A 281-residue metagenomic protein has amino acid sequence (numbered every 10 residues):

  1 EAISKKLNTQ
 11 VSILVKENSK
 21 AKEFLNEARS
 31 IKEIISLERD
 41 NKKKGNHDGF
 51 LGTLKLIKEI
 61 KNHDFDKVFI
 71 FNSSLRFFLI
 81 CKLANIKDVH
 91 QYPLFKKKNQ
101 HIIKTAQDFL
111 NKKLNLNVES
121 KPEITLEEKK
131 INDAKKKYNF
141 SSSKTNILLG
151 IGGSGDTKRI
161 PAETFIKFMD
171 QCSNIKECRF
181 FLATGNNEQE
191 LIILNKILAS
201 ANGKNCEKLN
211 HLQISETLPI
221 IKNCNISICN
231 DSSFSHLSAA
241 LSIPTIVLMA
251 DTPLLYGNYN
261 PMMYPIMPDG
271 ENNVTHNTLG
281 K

Functional and structural regions predicted by a protein language model:
E1-K281: Catalytic machinery of carbohydrate-active enzymes, primarily nucleotide-sugar-dependent glycosyltransferases
